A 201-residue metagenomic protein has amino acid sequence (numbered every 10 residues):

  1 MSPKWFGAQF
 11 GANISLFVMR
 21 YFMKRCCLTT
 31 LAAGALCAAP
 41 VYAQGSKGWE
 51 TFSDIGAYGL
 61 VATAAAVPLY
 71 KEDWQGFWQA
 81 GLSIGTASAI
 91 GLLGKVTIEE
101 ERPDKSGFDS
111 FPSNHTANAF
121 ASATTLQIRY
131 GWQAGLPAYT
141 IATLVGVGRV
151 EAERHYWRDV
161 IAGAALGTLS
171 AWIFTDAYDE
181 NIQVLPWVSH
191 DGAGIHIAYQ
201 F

Functional and structural regions predicted by a protein language model:
M1-P3: N-terminal leader/targeting segments
W5-A35, A39-G59, W74-Q75, G91-L92 (+1 more regions): Replace "edges of transmembrane helices
L60-V67: Hydrophobic core of alpha-helical transmembrane segments in multi-pass integral membrane proteins
V67-T86: Interfacial segments of alpha-helical transmembrane regions
